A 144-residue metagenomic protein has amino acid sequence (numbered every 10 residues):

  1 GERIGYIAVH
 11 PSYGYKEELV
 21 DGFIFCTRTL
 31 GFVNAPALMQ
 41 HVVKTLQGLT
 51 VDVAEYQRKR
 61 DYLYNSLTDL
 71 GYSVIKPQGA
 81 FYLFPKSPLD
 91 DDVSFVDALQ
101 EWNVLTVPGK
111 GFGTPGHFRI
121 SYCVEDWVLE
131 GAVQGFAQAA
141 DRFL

Functional and structural regions predicted by a protein language model:
G1-L144: PLP-dependent class I/II
